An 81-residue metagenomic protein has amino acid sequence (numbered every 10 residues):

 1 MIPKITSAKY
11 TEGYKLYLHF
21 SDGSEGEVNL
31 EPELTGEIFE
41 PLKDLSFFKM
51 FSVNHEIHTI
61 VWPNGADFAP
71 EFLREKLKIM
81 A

Functional and structural regions predicted by a protein language model:
M1-A81: Motif-centric detector for short Cys/His coordination patterns
